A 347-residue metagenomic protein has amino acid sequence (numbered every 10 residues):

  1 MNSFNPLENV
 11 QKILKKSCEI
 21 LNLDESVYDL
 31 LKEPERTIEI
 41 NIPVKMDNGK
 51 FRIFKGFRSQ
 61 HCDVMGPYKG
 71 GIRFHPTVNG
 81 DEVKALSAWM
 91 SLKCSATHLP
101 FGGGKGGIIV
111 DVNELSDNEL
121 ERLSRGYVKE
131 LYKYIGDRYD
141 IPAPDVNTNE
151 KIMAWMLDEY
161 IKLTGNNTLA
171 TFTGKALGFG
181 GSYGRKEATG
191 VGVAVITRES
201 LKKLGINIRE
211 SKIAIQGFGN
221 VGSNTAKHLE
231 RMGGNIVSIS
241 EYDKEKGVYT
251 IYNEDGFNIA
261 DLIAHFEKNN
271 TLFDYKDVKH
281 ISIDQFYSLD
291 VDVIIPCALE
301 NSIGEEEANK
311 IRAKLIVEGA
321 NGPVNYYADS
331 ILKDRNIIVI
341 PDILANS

Functional and structural regions predicted by a protein language model:
N2-N41: Short, Gly/Pro- and small/polar-rich lid/capping loops
I40-N48, I53-V112: Glycine-rich, N-terminal phosphate-binding loop and its surrounding beta-alpha-beta segment
A85, Y139-A143, N167-F172, S238-E241 (+3 more regions): General beta-strand structural signal in soluble alpha/beta enzymes
S95-R209: Glycine/serine-rich phosphate-binding loop and adjoining beta1-alpha1 elements at the start of nucleotide-handling
I135-D137, I206-E210, L289-V291, A308-L315 (+1 more regions): Short, surface-exposed connector motifs at secondary-structure boundaries
A176, G181-S288: Glycine-rich phosphate/diphosphate-binding loop of Rossmann-like nucleotide-binding domains
A298-S347: Rossmann-fold NAD(P)-binding glycine/threonine-rich loop
